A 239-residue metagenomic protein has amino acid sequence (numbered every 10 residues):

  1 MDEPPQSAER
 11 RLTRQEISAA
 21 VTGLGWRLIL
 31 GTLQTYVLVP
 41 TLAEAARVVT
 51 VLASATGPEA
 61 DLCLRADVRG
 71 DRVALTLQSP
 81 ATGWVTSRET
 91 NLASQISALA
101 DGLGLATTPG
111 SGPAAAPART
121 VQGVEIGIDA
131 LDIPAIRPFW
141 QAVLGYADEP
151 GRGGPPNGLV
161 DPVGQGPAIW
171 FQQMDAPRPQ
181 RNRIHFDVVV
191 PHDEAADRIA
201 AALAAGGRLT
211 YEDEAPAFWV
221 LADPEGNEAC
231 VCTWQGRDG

Functional and structural regions predicted by a protein language model:
M1-I29, Q34, L105, P109-R119 (+2 more regions): Actinobacteria-biased recognition of intrinsically disordered, low-complexity terminal regions
D2, V68, Q78-P80, W84-S87 (+5 more regions): Vicinal oxygen chelate
E9-A74: Ordered, small/hydrophobic-rich secondary-structure cores
T41-L52, P134-A147, A202: Amphipathic alpha-helical segments
A53-C63, I96-L103, L144-A147, A204-T210: A common structural junction motif
E59-G83, T108-V121: Short, charged, surface-exposed hinge/linker loops at domain edges that act as mobile lids or interdomain connectors
S94, A98-A142: Surface-exposed beta-loop interaction hotspot
G123-L131, P177-A196, F218-A222: Vicinal oxygen chelate
